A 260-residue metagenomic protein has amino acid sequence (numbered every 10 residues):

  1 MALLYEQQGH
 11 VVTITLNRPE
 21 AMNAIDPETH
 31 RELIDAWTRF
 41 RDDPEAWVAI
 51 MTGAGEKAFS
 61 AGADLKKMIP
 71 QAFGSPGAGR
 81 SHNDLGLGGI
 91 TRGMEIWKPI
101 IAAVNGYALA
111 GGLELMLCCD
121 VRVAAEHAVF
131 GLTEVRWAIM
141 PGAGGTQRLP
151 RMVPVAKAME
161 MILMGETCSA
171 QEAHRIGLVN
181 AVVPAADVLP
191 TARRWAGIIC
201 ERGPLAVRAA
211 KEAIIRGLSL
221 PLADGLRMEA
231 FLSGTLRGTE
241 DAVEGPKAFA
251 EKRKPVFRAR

Functional and structural regions predicted by a protein language model:
M1-E56, P70-G74: Conserved CoA-thioester-binding segment of acyl-CoA-metabolizing enzymes
I14, R18, E32-L33, M51 (+6 more regions): Terminal peptide-recognition signature
P19, D43, Q71, L85-L87 (+2 more regions): Generic structural signal for alpha-helix termini and adjacent loop/cap motifs
H30-D42, L65-N105, W137, M152 (+1 more regions): An acidic, glycine-rich surface segment that forms the CoA-thioester-binding/catalytic face of crotonase-fold enzymes
E56-S60, L109: Short, active-site-adjacent cap segments at secondary-structure transitions
A61-G62, H127: Conserved catalytic-core motifs of eukaryotic protein kinase domains, centered on the activation segment
T91-V207, A230-F231, T235-K247, E251-R253 (+1 more regions): Crotonase-fold acyl-CoA enzyme core
K211-L220: Short, charged, surface-exposed hinge/linker loops at domain edges that act as mobile lids or interdomain connectors
